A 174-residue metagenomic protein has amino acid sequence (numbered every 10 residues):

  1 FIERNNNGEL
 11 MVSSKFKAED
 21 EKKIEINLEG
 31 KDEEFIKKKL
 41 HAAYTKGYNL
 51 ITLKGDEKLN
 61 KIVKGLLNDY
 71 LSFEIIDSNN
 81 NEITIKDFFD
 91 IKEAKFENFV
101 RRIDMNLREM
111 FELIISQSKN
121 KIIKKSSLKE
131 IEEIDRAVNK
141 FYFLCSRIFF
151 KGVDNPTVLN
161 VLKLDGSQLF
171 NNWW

Functional and structural regions predicted by a protein language model:
F1-W174: Cytosolic, long alpha-helical scaffolding segments
